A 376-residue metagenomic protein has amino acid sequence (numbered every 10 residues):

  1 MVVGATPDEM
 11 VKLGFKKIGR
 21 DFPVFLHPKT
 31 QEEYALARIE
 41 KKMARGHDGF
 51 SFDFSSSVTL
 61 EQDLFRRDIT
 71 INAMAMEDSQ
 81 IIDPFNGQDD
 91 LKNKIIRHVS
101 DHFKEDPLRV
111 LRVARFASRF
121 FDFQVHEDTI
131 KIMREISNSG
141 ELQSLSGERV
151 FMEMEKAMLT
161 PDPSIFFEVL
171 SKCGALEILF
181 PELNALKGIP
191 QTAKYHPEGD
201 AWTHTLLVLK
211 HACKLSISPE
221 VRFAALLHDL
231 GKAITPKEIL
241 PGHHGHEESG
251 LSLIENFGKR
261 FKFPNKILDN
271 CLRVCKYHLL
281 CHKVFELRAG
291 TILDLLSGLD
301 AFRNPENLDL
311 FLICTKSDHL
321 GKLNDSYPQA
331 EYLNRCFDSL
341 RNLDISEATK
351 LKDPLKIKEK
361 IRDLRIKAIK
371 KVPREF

Functional and structural regions predicted by a protein language model:
M1-F376: Catalytic cores of the polymerase beta-like nucleotidyltransferase superfamily and closely associated nucleotide
